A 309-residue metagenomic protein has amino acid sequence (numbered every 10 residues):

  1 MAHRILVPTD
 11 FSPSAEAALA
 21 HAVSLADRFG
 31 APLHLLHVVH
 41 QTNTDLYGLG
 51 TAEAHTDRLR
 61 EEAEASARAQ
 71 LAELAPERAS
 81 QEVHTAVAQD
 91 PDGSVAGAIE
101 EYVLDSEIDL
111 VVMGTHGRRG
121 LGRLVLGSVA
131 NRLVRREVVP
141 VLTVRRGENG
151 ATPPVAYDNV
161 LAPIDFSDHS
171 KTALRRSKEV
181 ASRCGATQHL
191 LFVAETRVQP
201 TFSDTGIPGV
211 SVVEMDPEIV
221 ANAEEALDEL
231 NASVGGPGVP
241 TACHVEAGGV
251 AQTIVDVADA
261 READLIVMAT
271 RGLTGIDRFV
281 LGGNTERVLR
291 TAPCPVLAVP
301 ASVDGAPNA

Functional and structural regions predicted by a protein language model:
M1, S14, E73-V111, N231-I266 (+1 more regions): Structural beta-alpha unit
M1-A17, T44-L49, S80-V83, L110 (+6 more regions): Intrinsically disordered or low-complexity boundary/linker segments at protein termini and domain junctions
M1-H55, L59-E64, A72-E73: Hydrophobic, helix-prone linear segments
R4, G30-H34, E82, D158-N159 (+2 more regions): Residues at the starts of beta-strands that form the adenosine-phosphate
R4-T9, A96-G127, Q252-T285: Short beta-strand-loop elements within alpha/beta enzyme cores that line or abut nucleotide/cofactor pockets
H37-A69, Q89, S94, A98-Y102 (+2 more regions): Acidic, proline/glycine-rich short linear motifs
